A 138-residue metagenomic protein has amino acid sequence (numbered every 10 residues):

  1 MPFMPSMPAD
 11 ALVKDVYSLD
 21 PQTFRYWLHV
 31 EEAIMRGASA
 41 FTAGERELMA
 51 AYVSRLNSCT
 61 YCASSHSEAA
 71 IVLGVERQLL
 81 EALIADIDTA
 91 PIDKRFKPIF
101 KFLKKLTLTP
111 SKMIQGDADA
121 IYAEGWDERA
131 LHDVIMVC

Functional and structural regions predicted by a protein language model:
M1-C138: Hydrophobic alpha-helical segments
